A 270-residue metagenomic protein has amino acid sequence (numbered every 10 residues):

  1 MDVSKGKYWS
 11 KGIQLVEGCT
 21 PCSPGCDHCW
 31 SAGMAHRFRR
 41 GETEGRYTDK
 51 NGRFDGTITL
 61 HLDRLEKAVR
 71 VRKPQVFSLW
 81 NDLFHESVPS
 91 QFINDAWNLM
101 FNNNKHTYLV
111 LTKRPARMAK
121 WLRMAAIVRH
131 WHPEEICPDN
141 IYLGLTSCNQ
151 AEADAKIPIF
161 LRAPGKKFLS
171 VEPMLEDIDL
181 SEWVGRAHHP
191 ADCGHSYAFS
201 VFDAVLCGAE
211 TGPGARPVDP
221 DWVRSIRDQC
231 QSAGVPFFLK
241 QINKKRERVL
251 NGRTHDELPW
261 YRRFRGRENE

Functional and structural regions predicted by a protein language model:
M1-E17, F38-G41, P158, R162 (+1 more regions): Auxiliary Fe-S-binding modules of radical SAM enzymes
M1-I141, Q150, I178-G185, F199-F202: Conserved Radical SAM active-site core
Q75-F77, Y108, I141-L145, K167-V171 (+2 more regions): Hydrophobic faces of well-ordered beta-strands that scaffold small-molecule active sites in alpha/beta enzyme cores
D82, K113-P115, T146-Q150, E172-E176 (+2 more regions): Active-site beta-loop-alpha junctions enriched in small/polar residues
D95, A155, S225: Short Gly/charged-rich anion-binding patches and loops
R114-R117, A153, R216-V223: Active-site-adjacent beta->alpha loops and helix N-cap segments on the catalytic face of soluble alpha/beta enzymes
S147, A155-K156: Internal catalytic-core helix/loop-beta-alpha segment that presents or stabilizes conserved functional determinants
